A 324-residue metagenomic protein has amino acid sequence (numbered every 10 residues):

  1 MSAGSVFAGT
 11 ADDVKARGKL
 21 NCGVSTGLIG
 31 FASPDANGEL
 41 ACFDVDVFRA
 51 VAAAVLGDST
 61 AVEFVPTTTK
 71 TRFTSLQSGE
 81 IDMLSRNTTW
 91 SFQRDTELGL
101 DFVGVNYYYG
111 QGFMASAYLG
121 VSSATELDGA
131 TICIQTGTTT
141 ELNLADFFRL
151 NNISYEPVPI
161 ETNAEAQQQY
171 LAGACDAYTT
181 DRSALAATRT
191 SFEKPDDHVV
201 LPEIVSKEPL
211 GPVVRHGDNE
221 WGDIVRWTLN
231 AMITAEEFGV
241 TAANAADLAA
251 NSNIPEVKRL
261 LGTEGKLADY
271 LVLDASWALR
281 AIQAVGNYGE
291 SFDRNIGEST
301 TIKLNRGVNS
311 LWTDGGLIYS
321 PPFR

Functional and structural regions predicted by a protein language model:
A8, K15-S85, L273, A278 (+4 more regions): Extracytoplasmic small-molecule ligand-binding "clamshell" domains of the periplasmic binding protein/Venus flytrap
T10, F43-F48, T68-R72, E80 (+6 more regions): Stable alpha-helical elements in mature extracytoplasmic
K15, A52-G57, Q77-I81, Y118 (+5 more regions): Sec-exported extracytoplasmic/periplasmic mature domains
N21-G30, L40-V55, T89, Y109-Q167: Bilobed "Venus flytrap"/periplasmic-binding protein-like clamshell domains and structurally analogous long
V45-R49, A53-V55, Y118-V121, T125 (+7 more regions): Extended ligand-binding regions for polar small-molecule ligands
R49, A53, G57, A61-E126 (+3 more regions): Acidic, polar ligand-binding/catalytic clefts
V62-T74, P157-A172: Short helix-initiation/N-cap motifs at beta->coil->alpha
